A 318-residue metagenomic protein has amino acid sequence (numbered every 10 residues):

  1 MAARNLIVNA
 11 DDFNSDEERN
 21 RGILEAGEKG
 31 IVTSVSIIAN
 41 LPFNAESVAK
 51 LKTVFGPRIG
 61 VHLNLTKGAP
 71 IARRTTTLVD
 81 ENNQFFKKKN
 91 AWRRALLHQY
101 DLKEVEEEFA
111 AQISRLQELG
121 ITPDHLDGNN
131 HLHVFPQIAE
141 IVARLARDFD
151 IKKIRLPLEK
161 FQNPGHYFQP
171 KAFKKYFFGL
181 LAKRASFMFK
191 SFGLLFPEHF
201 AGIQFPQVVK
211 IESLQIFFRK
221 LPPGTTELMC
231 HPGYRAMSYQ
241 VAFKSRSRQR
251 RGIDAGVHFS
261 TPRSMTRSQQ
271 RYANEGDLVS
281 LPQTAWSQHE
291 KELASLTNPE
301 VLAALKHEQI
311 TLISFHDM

Functional and structural regions predicted by a protein language model:
M1-V8, F13, E17-R58, H62-H125 (+1 more regions): Terminal accessory/targeting
D127-F135: Active-site histidine-anchored catalytic micro-motif
